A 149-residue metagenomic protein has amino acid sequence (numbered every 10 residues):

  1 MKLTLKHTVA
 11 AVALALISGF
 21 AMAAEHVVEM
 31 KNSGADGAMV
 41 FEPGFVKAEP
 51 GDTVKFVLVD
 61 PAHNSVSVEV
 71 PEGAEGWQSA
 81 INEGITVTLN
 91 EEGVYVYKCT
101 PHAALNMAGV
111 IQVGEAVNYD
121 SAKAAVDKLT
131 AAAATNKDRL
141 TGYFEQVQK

Functional and structural regions predicted by a protein language model:
M1-V9: Bacterial N-terminal signal peptides that target proteins for export
A10-A11, A21-M22: Cleavable N-terminal signal peptides
A23-K149: Extracytoplasmic copper-binding redox domains, predominantly the cupredoxin/blue-copper superfamily
